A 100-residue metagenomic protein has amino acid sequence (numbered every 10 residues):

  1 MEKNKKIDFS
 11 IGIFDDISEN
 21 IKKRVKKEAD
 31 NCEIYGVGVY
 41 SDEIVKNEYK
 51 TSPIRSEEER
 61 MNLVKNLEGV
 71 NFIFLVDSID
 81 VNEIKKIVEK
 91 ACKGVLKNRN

Functional and structural regions predicted by a protein language model:
M1-N100: Nucleotidyltransferase catalytic core that binds NTPs
